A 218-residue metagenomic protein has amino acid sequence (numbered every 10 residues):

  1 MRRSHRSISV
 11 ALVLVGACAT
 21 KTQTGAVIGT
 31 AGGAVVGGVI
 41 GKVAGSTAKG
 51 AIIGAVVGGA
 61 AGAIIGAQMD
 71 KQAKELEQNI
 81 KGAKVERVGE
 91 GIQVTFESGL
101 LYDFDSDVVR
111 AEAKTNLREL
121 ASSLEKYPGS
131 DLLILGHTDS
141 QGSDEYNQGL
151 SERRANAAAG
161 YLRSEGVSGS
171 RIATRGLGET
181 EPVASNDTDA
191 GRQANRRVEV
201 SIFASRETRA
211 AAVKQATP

Functional and structural regions predicted by a protein language model:
M1-I8: Bacterial N-terminal signal peptides that target proteins for export
L14-A17: C-terminal motif of bacterial Sec signal peptides marking the signal peptidase cleavage site
A19-E75: Short, low-complexity, glycine-enriched hydrophobic/amphipathic alpha-helices that associate with lipid bilayers
A26, A34-V35, A51, K71 (+5 more regions): Extracytoplasmic/secreted proteins, especially bacterial periplasmic and envelope-associated proteins
I40-G41, A61, I65-G66, K81 (+3 more regions): Sec-exported extracytoplasmic/periplasmic mature domains
M69-L100: Amphipathic, membrane-active segments
Q78-N79, L101-G136, G160-R163, N195 (+2 more regions): Periplasmic peptidoglycan-binding/anchoring modules of Gram-negative envelope and division proteins
H137-A211: Periplasmic OmpA-like peptidoglycan-binding domain that tethers envelope proteins to the cell wall
